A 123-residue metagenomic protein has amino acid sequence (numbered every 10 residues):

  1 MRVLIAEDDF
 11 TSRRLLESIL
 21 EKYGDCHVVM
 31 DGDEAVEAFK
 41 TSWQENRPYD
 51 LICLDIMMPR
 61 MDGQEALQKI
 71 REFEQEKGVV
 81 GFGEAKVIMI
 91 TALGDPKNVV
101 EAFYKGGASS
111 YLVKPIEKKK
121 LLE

Functional and structural regions predicted by a protein language model:
E7: Conserved acidic carboxylate
F10, E21, V28-T41, G63-A66: Helix N-cap/capping motif at the beta->alpha junctions
E37, T41, Q64-G83: Short amphipathic alpha-helix used as the core "switch/output" element in two-component signaling
W43-C53: Active-site beta3 strand of CheY-like receiver
M58: Receiver (REC) domain active-site loop signature in two-component systems and cognate sites in sensor histidine kinases
E65, K77, F82-G83, G94-S110 (+1 more regions): Alpha4 helix (beta4-alpha4-beta5 surface) of REC/receiver domains from two-component response regulators
I116-E123: C-terminal output helix
